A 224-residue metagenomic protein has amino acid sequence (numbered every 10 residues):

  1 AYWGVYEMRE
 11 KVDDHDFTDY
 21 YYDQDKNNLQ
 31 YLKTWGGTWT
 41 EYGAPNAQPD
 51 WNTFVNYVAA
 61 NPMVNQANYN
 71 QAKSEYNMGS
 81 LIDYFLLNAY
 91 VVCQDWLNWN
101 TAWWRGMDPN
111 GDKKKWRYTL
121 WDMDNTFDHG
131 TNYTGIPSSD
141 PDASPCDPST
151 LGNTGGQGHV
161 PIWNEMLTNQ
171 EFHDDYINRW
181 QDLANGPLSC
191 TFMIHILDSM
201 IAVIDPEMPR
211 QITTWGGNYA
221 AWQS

Functional and structural regions predicted by a protein language model:
A1-N46: ATP-binding pocket architecture of kinase catalytic cores
A1-Y2, F17, T38-S224: Middle-to-C-terminal accessory/interaction subdomains
